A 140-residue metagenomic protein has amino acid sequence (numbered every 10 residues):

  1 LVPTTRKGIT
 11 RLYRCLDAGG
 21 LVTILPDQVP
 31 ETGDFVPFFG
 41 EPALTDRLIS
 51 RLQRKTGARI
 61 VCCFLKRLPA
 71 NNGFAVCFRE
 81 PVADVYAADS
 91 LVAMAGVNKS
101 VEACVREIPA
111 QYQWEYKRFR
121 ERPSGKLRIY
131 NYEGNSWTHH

Functional and structural regions predicted by a protein language model:
L1-T4: Short acidic-hydrophobic, aromatic-tinged amphipathic segments that line or gate anion-handling sites
R6-H140: Non-catalytic C-terminal accessory region of glycerolipid acyltransferases and related lyso-lipid remodeling enzymes
